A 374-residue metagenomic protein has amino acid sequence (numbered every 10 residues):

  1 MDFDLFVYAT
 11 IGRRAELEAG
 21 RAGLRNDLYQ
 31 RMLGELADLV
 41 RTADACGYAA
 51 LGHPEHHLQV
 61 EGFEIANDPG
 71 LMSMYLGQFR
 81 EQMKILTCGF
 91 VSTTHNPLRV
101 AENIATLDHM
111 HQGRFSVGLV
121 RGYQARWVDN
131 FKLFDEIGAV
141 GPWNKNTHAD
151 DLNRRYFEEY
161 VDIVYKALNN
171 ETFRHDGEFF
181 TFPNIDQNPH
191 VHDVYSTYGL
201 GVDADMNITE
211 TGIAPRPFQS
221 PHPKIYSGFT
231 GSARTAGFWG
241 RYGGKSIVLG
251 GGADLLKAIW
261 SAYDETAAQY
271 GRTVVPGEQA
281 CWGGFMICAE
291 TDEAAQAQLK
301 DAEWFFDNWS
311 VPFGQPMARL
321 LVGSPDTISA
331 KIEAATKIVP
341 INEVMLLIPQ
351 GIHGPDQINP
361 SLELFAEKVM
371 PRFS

Functional and structural regions predicted by a protein language model:
M1-D27, W127-D129, E136, N207-H222 (+1 more regions): N-terminal small/glycine-rich loop or linker at the start of catalytic domains across soluble metabolic enzymes
M1-F79, M83, P223: N-terminal beta1-alpha1-beta2 module of alpha/beta enzyme domains
F3-V7, L51-H53, K84-C88, F115-L119 (+4 more regions): Hydrophobic faces of well-ordered beta-strands that scaffold small-molecule active sites in alpha/beta enzyme cores
E18-G34, F90-L98, K145-N146, P221-G231 (+2 more regions): Active-site mouth loops of central-metabolism enzymes
D44-A45, M74-E81, I104, D108-R114 (+3 more regions): Acidic (Asp/Glu)-rich catalytic clusters
A50-G70, V91, G250-G251, L347-Q357: Glycine-rich, proline-tolerant flexible connector loops at the mouths of alpha/beta enzymes
E55, L76, L107, V117 (+8 more regions): Conserved, mostly hydrophobic/aromatic
R99-G237, R241-Y242: Internal, glycine-rich beta/alpha segment that forms the wall or movable "lid" of small-molecule/cofactor binding
